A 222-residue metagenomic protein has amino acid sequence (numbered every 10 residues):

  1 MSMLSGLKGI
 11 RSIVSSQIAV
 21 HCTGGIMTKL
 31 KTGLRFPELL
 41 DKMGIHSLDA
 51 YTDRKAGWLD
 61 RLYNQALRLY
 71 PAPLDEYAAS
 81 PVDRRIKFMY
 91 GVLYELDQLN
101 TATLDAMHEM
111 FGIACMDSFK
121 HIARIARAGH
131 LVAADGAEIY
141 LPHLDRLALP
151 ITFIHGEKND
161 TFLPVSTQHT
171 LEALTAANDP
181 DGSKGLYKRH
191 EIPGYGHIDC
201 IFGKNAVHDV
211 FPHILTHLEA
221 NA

Functional and structural regions predicted by a protein language model:
S2-A133: Alpha/beta-hydrolase-fold enzymes
V14, T152-I154, H190: Hydrophobic/aromatic beta-strand patches that form the interior of the parallel beta-sheet core in alpha/beta enzyme
G24-K29, S166, G203-K204: Short aromatic-enriched loop/helix-cap "lid" or pocket-rim segments at secondary-structure transitions that line
L104-M110, A137, D199-G203: Active-site rim elements
A137-A148: The feature captures the conserved acid-bearing segment of alpha/beta-hydrolase catalytic domains
L147, F153-H155, N159: Short beta-strand/loop motif that positions the catalytic acidic residue of the alpha/beta-hydrolase fold
D160-H169: Conserved alpha/beta-hydrolase "acid-adjacent" motif
E172-A222: Catalytic active-site module of serine/aspartate enzymes centered on a nucleophile-bearing elbow/loop
